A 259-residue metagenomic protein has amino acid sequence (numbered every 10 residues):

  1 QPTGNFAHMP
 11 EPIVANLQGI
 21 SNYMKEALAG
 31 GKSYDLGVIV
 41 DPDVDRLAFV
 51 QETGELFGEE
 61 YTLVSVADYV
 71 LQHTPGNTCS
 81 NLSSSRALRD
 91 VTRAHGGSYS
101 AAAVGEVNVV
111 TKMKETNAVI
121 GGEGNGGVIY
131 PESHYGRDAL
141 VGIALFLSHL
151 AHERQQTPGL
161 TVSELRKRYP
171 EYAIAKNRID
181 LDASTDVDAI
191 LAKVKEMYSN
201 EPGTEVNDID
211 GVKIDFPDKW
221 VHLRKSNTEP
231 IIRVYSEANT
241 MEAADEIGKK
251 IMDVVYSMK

Functional and structural regions predicted by a protein language model:
Q1, P42, G54, Y61-T62 (+2 more regions): Short, ordered loop/turn segments at secondary-structure junctions
Q1-V50: N-terminal small/polar loop signature for handling phosphorylated ligands or for N-terminal nucleophile
P2-P10, A67-V70, V109-M113: Short, charged, surface-exposed secondary-structure boundary motifs
A7-E11, G54-G58, C79, T92 (+1 more regions): Alpha-helix capping and helix-loop boundary segments enriched in small/acidic/polar residues
Y34, T74-K259: Phosphate-binding and adjacent anionic-ligand microenvironments
D41-P42, Q51-T53, F216-D218, N227: Short acidic-glycine loop/turn motifs at beta-strand connectors
D45-V64, R89: Short Gly/Thr/Asp-enriched flexible loops that form oxyanion-binding sites at enzyme active sites
L56-H73, N77, A103-G105: Short, acidic/small-residue loops that bind anionic groups at enzyme active sites
